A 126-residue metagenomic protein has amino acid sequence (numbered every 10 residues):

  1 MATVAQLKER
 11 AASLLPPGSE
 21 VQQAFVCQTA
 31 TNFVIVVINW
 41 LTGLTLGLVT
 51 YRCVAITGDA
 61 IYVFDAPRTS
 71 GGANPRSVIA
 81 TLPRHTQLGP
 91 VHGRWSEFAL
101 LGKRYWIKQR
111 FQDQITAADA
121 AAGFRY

Functional and structural regions predicted by a protein language model:
M1-R52: Anionic N-terminal interaction surfaces
A2-A5, A11-A12, A24, A30 (+7 more regions): A sequence-composition feature that detects small, non-aromatic residues
A30, I35-H92, R104: Phosphoinositide-binding peripheral membrane targeting modules
Y51, R84-Y126: Canonical pleckstrin homology
